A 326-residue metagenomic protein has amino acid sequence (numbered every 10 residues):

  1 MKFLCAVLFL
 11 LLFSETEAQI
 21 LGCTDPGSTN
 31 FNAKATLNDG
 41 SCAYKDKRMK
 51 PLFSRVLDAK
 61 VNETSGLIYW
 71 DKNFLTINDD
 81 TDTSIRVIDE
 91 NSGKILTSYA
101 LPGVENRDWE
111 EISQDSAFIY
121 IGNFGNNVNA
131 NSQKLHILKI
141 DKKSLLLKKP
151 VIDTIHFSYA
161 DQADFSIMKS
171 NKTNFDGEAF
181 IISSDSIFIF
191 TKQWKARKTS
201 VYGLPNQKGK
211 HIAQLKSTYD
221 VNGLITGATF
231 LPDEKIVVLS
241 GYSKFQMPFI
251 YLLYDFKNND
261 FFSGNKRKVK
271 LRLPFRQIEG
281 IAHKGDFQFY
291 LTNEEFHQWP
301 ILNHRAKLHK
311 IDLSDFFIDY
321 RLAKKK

Functional and structural regions predicted by a protein language model:
M1-G22, K326: Bacterial Sec-dependent N-terminal signal peptides
L4, L10, S14, N32 (+2 more regions): Compositionally biased, low-structure terminal segments
C5-A6, Q19-K45: Primarily marks secretory-pathway-exposed extracellular/lumenal segments that are disulfide- and glycosylation-prone
L12-F13, C42, K235: Hydrophobic alpha-helical elements and their junctions with loops/disorder across both membrane and soluble proteins
S14-E15, A33-T36, G93: Secretory-pathway extracellular proteins and peptide precursors enriched for disulfide-bonded cysteines
K45-K326: Sequence/structural signature of beta-propeller domains
